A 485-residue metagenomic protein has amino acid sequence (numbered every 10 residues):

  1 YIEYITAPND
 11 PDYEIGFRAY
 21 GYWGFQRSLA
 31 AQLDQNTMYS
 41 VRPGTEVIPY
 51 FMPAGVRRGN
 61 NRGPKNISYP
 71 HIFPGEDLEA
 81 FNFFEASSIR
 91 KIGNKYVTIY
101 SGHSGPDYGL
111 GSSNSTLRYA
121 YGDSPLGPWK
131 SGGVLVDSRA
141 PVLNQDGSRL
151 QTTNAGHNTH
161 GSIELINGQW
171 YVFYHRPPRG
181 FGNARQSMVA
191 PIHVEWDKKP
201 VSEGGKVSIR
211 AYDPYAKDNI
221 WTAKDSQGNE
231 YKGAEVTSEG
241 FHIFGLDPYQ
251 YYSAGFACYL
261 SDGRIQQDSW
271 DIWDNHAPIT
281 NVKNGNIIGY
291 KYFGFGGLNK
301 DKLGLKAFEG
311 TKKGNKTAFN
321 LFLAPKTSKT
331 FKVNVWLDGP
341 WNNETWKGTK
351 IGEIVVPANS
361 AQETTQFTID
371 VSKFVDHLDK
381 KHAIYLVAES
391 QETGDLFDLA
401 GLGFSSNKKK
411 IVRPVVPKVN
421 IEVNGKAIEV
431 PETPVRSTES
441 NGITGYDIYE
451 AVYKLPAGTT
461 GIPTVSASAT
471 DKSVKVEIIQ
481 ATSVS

Functional and structural regions predicted by a protein language model:
Y1-V355, N359-I411: Carbohydrate-active catalytic/glycan-binding domains of CAZyme proteins, especially the secreted or lumenal ectodomains
K409-S485: Beta-rich interaction/scaffold domains
